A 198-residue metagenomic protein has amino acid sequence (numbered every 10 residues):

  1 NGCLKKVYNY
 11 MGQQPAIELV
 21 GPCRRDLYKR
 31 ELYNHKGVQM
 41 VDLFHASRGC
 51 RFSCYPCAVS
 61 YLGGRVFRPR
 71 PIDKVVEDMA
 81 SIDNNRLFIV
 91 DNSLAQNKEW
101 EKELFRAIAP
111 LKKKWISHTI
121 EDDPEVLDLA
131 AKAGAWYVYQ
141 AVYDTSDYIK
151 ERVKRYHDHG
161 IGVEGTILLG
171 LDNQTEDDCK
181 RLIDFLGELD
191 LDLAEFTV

Functional and structural regions predicted by a protein language model:
N1-G21: Glycine-rich beta-alpha loop elements in corrinoid/cobalamin-binding modules across cobalamin-dependent enzymes
G2-L4, G187-L191: Basic phosphate/pyrophosphate-binding loop/patch that engages nucleotide-derived ligands
R25-L171, E176-D177, D184: Radical SAM [4Fe-4S] cluster-binding motif and immediate context
E195: Periplasmic binding protein-like
V198: Short secondary-structure boundary segments
